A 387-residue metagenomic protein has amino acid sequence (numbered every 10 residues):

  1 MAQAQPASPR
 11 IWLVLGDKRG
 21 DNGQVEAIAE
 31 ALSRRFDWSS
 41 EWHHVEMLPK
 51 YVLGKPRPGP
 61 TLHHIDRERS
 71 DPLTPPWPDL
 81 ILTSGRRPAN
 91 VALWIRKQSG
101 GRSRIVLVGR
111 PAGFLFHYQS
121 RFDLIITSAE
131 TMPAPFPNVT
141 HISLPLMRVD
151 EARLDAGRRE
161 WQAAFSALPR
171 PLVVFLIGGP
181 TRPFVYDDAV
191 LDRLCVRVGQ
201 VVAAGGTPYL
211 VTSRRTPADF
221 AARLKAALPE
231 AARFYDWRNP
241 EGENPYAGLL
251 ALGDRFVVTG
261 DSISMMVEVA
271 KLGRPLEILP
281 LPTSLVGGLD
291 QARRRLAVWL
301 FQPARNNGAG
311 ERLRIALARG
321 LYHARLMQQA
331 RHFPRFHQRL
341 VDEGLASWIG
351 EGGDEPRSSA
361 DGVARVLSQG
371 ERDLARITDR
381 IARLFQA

Functional and structural regions predicted by a protein language model:
P9-R10, P169-V174, T207: Charged active-site motifs of nucleotide-sugar-dependent glycosyltransferases
L13-V14, K18-H141, M266: Active-site and donor-binding regions of nucleotide-sugar-utilizing enzymes
K18-D21, A247-L289: A donor-sugar binding/catalytic signature common to diverse glycosyltransferases and related nucleotide-sugar
H44-P76, K225, V286-R335: Alpha-helical membrane-targeting segments
L48, A203-G242: Catalytic donor nucleotide-activated moiety binding site of glycosyltransferases and closely related
Q119-D187: A nucleotide-sugar donor-handling region in carbohydrate enzymes
P180-T212, T216: Conserved catalytic-core segment of nucleotide-activated headgroup transferases in glycan assembly
L300-A387: Leloir-type glycosyltransferase catalytic cores
